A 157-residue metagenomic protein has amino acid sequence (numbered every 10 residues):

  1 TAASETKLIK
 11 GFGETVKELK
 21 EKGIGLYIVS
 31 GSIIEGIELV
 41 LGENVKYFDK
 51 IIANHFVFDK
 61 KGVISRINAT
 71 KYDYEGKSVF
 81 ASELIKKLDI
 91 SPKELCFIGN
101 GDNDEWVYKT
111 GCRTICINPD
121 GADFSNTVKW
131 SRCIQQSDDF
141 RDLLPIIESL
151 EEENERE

Functional and structural regions predicted by a protein language model:
T1-G11: Metal-dependent phosphoesterase signature
F12-L41, D49-H55: Substrate-recognition element of Asp-dependent hydrolases with the DxDx(T/V) motif
S30-G31, E94-Q135: Acidic, Mg2+-coordinating phosphoryl-transfer loop and its flanking beta/alpha structural elements, shared across
V45-Y72: Histidine/lysine/aspartate-rich catalytic loop segments that bind and position anionic ligands
A53-F58, N118-F124, D138-R141: Short, acidic/turn-prone active-site loops that include or flank metal/cofactor- and phosphate-binding residues
D59-I64, F124-R132, L143-E148: Short, charged, surface-exposed secondary-structure boundary motifs
I67-F80, S137-D142, L150-E157: A polyampholytic, Gly/Pro-enriched intrinsically disordered region
E75-E105: Conserved Lys-Pro-Asp/Glu-containing loop-to-beta segment of HAD-superfamily phosphomonoesterases, centered on
